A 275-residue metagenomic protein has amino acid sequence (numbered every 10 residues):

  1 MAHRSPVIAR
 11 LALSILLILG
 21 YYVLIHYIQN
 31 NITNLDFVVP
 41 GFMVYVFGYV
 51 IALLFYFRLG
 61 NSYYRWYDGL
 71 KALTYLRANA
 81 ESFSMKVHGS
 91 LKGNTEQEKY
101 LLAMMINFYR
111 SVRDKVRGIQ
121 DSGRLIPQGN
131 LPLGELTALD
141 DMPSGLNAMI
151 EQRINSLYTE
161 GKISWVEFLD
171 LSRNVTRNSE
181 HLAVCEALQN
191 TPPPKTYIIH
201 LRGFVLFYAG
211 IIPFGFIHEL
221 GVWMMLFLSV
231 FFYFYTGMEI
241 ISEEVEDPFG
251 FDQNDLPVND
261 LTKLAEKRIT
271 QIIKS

Functional and structural regions predicted by a protein language model:
M1-T74, G93, L220-V222, E239 (+2 more regions): N-terminal juxtamembrane/topogenic regions of multi-pass membrane proteins
P6-I15, E186-V222: Transmembrane alpha-helical segments and their cytosolic interface motifs in multi-pass membrane proteins
L19, I51-L54, T176, F204-Y208 (+2 more regions): Residue-level signal for the membrane-embedded core of alpha-helical transmembrane segments, especially mid-helix
Y49, G215-E239, E243: Pore-lining and gate-forming transmembrane alpha-helices of multi-pass membrane transport proteins
G69, N178, T191-P194, G203 (+1 more regions): Membrane-interface junctions
T74-L91: Amphipathic, membrane-active segments
K86-Y197: Structured inter-helical modules in multipass membrane proteins
F232, T236, I241-S275: Cytosolic/matrix-facing juxtamembrane and C-terminal tails of multi-pass cellular membrane proteins
